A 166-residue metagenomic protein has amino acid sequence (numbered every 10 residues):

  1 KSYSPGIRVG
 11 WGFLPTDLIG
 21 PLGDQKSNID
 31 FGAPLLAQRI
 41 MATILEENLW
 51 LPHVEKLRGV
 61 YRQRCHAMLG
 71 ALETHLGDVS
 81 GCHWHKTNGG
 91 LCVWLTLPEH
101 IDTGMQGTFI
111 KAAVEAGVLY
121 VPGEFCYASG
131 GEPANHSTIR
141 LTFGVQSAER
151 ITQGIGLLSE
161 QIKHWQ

Functional and structural regions predicted by a protein language model:
K1-Q166: PLP-dependent class I/II
